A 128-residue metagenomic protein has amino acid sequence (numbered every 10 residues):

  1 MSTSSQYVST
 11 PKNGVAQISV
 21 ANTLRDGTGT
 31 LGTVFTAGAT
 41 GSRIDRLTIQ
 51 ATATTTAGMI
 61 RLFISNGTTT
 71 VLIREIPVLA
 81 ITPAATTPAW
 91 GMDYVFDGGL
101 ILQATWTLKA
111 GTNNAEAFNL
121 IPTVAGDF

Functional and structural regions predicted by a protein language model:
M1-G41, T52, Q103-T105, G111-F128: C-terminal interaction-tip segments
T33, P77-V78, D97-G99: Beta-strand-rich interaction surfaces with strong enrichment in secreted/lumenal proteins
T40-R46, A57, I101-Q103: Short, solvent-exposed loop/turn segments enriched in Ser/Thr/Gly
D45, T56-I60, E116-L120: Short beta-strand/loop motifs in extracellular/secreted proteins, especially within beta-sandwich accessory domains
T48-Q50: Short edge beta-strand/loop segments characteristic of extracellular beta-sandwich folds
T55-R74: Short, surface-exposed beta-strand/strand-loop-strand elements in extracellular ectodomains
R74-T82: Solvent-exposed serine/threonine-rich low-complexity stretches and specific carbohydrate-binding patches
P88-T105: Beta-sandwich interaction modules
